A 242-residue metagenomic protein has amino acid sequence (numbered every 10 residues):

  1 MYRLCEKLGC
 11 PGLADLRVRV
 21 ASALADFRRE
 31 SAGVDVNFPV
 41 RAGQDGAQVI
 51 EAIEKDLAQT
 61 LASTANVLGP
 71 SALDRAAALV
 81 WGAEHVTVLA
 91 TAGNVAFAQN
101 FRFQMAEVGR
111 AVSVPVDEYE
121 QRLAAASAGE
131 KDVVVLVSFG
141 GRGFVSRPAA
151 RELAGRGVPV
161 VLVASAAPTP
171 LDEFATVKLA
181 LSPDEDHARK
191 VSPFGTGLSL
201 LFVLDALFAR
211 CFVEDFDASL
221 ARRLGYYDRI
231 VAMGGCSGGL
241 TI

Functional and structural regions predicted by a protein language model:
Y2-A72: HTH-adjacent hinge/linker in prokaryotic transcriptional regulators
E6, C10, A21-R29, N66 (+6 more regions): Generic secondary-structure signature for well-ordered alpha-helical cores
W81-F202, F208-E214: Glycine-rich phosphate-binding loops that contact phosphosugars or nucleotide phosphates
D217-I242: A short, charged, Gly/Pro-tolerant segment at domain boundaries
